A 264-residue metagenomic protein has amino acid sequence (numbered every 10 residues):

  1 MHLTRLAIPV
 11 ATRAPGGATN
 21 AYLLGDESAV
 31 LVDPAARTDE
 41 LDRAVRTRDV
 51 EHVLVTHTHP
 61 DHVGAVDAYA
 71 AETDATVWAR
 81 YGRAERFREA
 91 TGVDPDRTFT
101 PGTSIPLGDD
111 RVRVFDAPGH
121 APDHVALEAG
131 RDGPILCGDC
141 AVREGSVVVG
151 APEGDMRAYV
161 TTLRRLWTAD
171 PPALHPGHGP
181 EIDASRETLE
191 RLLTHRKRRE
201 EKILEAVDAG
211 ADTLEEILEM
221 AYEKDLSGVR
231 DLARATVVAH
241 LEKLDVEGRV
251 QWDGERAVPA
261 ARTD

Functional and structural regions predicted by a protein language model:
M1-V45, A126-R143: Conserved beta-strand hairpin/beta-sheet module of binuclear metal-dependent hydrolase folds, prominently
V10-G17, P34-R111: Active-site HxH/HxHxD metal-binding segment of metal-dependent hydrolases
T19, G64, G154, L232: Residue-level signal for the nucleotide or nucleotide-sugar donor/cofactor binding architecture
A29, V53, T76, V112 (+3 more regions): Hydrophobic "anchor" residues on beta-strands that sit immediately upstream of conserved functional sites
T56-H62, H120, H178, H240: Histidine-centered divalent metal-coordination motifs
P118-E200: Metallo-beta-lactamase
L189, L193, K197-D208, V238-E242: Hydrophobic residues on short alpha-helical segments
A206-D264: C-terminal regulatory/interaction regions
